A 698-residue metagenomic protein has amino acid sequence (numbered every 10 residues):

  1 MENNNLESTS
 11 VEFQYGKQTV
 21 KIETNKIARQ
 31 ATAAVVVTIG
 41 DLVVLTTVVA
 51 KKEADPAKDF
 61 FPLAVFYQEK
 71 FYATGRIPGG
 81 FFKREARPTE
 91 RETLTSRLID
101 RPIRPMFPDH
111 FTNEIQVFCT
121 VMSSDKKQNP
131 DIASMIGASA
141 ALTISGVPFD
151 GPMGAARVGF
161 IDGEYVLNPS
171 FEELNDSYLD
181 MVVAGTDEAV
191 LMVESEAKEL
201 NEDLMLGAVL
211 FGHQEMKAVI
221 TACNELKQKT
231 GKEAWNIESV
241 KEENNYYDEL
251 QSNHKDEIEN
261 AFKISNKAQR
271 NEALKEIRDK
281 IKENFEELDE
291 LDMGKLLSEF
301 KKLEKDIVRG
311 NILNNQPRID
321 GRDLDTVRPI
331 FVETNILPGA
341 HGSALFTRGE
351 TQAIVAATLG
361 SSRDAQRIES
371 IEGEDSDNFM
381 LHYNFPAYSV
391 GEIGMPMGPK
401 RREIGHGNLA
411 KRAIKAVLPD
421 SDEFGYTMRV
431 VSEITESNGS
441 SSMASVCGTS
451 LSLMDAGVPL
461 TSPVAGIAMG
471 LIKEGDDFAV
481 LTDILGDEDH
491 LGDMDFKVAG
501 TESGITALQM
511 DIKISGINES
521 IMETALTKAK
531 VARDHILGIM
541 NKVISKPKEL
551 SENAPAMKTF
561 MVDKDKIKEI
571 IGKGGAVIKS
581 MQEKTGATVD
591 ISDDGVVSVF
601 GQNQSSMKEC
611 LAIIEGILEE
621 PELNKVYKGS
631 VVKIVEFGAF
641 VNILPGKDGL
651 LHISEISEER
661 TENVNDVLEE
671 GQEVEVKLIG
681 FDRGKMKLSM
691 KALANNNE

Functional and structural regions predicted by a protein language model:
E2-E238: Long, basic N-terminal domains or extensions that often function in RNA/ssDNA interaction or organelle/cellular
E2-K51, D59, W235-G373, P555-E569 (+2 more regions): Extended amphipathic alpha-helical scaffolds
A31-Q116, V121-Q128, E194, I336 (+3 more regions): Glycine-rich, flexible beta-strand/loop modules in the N-terminal catalytic cores of phosphate-handling
A33-V35, V43, Q128-G146, T334-A357 (+2 more regions): Conserved phosphate/anionic-ligand binding catalytic regions in large, soluble enzymes, centered on
D109-I115, D150-P152, V219-I237, A268-Q269 (+7 more regions): Flexible, glycine/charged-enriched surface loops at secondary-structure junctions
G146-A261, L453-K546: Mobile "lid/hinge" segments at catalytic clefts and subdomain interfaces of large enzymes
T230-E233, I237-N244, H535-M561, K608-K628: Long, charged amphipathic helices and adjacent flexible linkers at domain junctions
N553-M557, K564-E698: Single-stranded RNA-binding regions, centering on S1/OB-family and related RNA-binding modules
